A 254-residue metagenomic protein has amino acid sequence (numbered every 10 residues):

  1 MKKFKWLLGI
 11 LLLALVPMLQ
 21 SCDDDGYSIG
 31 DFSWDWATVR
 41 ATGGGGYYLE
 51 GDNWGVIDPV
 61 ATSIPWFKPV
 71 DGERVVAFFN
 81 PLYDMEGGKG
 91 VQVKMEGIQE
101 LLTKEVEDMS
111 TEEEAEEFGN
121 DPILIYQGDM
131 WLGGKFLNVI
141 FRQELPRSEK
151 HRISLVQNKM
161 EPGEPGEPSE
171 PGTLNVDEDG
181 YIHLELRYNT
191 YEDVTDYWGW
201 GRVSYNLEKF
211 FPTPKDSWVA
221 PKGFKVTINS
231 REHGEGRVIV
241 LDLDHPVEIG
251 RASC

Functional and structural regions predicted by a protein language model:
M1, L15, G250-S253: Short intrinsically disordered, low-complexity coil segments enriched in acidic
M1-L8: Bacterial N-terminal signal peptides that target proteins for export
P17-S21: C-terminal motif of bacterial Sec signal peptides marking the signal peptidase cleavage site
D23-G26: Bacterial signal peptide processing site
G30-S253: First exposed extracellular module after export/assembly in secreted or surface-exposed proteins
